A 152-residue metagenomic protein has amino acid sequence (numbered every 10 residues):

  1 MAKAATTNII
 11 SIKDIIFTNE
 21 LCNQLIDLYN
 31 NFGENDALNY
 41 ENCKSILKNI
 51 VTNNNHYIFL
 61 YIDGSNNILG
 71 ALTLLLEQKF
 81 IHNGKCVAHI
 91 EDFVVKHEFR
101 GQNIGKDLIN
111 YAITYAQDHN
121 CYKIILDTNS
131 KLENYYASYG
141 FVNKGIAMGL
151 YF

Functional and structural regions predicted by a protein language model:
A2-S45: Short amphipathic alpha-helix that is part of the acyltransferase structural core
K48-L60, H89: A short helix-loop-beta-strand connector motif used in the catalytic cores of GNAT acetyltransferases and, in some
L60, N67-L76, V94: Conserved beta-strand in the GNAT
Q78-I90, R100, K144: A conserved beta-turn-beta hairpin within the catalytic core of GNAT-like acetyltransferases that forms part
I90, I124-L126: Conserved hydrophobic beta-strand within the GNAT/NAT acetyltransferase core sheet that lines the active-site cleft
E98-F99, N103-Y111: Conserved acetyl-CoA pyrophosphate-binding loop and the N-cap/start of the following alpha-helix in GNAT-like
K106, D118, Y122-K123, S130-F152: Conserved active-site alpha-helix within GNAT-family acetyltransferase domains
